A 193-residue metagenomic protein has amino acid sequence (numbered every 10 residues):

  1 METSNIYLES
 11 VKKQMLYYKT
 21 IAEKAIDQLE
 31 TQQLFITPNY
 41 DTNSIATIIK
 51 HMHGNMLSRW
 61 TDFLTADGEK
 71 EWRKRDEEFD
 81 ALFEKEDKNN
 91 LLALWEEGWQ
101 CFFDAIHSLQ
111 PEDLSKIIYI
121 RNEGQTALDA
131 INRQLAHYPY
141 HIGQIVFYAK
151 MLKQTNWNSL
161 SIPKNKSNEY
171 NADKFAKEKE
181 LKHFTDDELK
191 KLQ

Functional and structural regions predicted by a protein language model:
M1-L8, K191-Q193: Short, Lys/Arg-enriched, disordered terminal segments
S4-K12, K85-L92: Active-site rim elements
K12-L16, E23, Q33-E78, I120-H183 (+1 more regions): Short, contiguous alpha-helical
M15, K19, I26, W95 (+1 more regions): Hydrophobic alpha-helical core bundles mediating ligand binding, dimerization, or RNAP-core interactions
Q28-F35, A105-S115, M151-N156: Surface-exposed helix-capping loop/turn segments at secondary-structure junctions
D62, G68-A105: Helix-adjacent hinge/juxtasegments
E97-D113, L181-Q193: Long, charge-rich low-complexity segments
